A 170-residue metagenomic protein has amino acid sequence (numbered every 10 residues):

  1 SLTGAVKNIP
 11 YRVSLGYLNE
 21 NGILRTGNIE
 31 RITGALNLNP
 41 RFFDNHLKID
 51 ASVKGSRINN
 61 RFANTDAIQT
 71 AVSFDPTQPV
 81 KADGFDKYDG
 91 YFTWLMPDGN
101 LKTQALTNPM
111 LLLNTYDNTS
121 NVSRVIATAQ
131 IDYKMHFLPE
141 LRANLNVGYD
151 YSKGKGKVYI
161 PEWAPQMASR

Functional and structural regions predicted by a protein language model:
S1, I23-L24, T33, N37-I126 (+1 more regions): Surface-exposed loop/interface segments of Gram-negative outer-membrane beta-barrel transport/assembly proteins
S1, Y11, L15-G27: Short strand-turn segments of transmembrane beta-barrel domains in outer membranes, especially the first one or two
G4-V6, L36, P40-F42, I131-M135: Residue-level signature of outer-membrane beta-barrel architecture
A5, S14-G16, K134, N146-G148 (+1 more regions): Acidic/polar N-terminal loop/beta-strand segments that form early-domain functional surfaces
K7-Y11, N45-I49, P139-A143: Outer-envelope beta-barrel architecture signal
I29-R31: Alpha-helical scaffolds flanking conserved acidic
D132-K134, L141-R142, K153: Ser/Thr- (and often Asn-) enriched beta-sheet segments in non-cytosolic proteins
